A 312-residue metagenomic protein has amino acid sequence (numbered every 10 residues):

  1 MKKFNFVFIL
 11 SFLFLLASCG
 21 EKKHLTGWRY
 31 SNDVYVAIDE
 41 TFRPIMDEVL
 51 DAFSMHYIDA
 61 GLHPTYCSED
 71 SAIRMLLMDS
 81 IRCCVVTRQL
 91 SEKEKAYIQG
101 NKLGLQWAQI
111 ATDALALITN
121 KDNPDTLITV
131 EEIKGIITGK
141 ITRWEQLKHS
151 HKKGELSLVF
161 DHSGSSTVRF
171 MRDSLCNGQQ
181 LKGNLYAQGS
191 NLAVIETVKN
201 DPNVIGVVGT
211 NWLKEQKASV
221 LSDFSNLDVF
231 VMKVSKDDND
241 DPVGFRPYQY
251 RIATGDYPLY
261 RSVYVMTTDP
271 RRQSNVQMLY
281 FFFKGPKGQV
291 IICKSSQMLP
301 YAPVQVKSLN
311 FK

Functional and structural regions predicted by a protein language model:
M1-V7: Bacterial N-terminal signal peptides that target proteins for export
V7-L16: Bacterial N-terminal signal peptides
C19-I58, L62-T65, E69-D70, R74-L77 (+1 more regions): Exported/periplasmic ABC-transporter solute-binding proteins
D70-N101, Q216-K217: Pocket-flanking alpha-helical
I81, L103, F224-N226: Short, hinge-like loop/turn segments at secondary-structure boundaries
R88-Q89, I110, N120-D122: Beta-hairpin (beta-strand-turn-beta-strand) motif
L90, L105-A108, L115: Short, glycine-/small- and polar/acidic-enriched structural segments that line small-molecule recognition paths
A96-I110, T126: Signal peptide-directed extracytoplasmic domains
